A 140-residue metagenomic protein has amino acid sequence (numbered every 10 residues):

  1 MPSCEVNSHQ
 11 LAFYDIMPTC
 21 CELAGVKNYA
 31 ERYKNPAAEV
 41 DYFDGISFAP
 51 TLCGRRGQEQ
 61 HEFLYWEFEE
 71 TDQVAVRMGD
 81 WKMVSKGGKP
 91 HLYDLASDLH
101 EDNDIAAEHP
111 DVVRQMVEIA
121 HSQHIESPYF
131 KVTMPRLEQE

Functional and structural regions predicted by a protein language model:
M1-E5, H9-L95, E126-V132: C-terminal cap/loop subdomain of S1 sulfatases and analogous C-terminal strand-loop tails that border
E22, G54, E108, E118-S122: Residues within well-ordered alpha-helical secondary structure of globular protein domains
D98: Intrinsically disordered, low-complexity polar regions and short flexible loop motifs
N103-D111: Active-site-proximal N-terminal segment of extracellular/periplasmic enzymes that hydrolyze or transfer
Q115-M134: Charge-dense polyanion-binding interfaces
L137-E140: Extracellular/periplasmic ectodomains of large secreted or surface enzymes and adhesion receptors
